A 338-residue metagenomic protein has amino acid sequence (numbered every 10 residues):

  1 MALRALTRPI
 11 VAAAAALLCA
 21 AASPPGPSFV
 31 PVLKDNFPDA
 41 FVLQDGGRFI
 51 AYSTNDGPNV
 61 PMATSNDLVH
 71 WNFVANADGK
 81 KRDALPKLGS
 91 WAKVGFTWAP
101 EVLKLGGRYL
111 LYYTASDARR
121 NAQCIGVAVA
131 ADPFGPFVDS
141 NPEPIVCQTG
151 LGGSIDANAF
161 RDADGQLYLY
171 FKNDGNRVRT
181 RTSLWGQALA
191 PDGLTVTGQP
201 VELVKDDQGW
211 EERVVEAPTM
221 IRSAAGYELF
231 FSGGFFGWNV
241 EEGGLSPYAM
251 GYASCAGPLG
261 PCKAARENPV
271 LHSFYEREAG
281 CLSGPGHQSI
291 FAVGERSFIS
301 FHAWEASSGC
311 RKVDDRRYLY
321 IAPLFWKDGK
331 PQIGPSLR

Functional and structural regions predicted by a protein language model:
M1-V11: Bacterial N-terminal signal peptides that target proteins for export
L3, L18, R82-A84: Short intrinsically disordered, low-complexity coil segments enriched in acidic
P9-A20: Bacterial N-terminal signal peptides
S23-R338: Carbohydrate-active catalytic/glycan-binding domains of CAZyme proteins, especially the secreted or lumenal ectodomains
